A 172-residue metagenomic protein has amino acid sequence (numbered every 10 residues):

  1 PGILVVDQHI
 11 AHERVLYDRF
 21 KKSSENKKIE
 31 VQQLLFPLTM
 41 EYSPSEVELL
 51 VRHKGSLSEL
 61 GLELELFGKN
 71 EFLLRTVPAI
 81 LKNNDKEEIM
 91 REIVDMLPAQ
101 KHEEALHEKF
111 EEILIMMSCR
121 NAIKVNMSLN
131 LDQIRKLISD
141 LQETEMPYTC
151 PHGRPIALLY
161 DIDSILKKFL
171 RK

Functional and structural regions predicted by a protein language model:
P1-K172: Long, charged low-complexity intrinsically disordered regions
